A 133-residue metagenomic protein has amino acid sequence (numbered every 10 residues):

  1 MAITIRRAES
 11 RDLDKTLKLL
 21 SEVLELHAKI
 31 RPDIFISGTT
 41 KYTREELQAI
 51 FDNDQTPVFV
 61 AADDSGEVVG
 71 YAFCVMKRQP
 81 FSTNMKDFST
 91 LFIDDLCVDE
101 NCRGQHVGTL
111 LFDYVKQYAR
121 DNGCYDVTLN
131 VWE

Functional and structural regions predicted by a protein language model:
M1-D14, E22: Conserved N-terminal entry element of GNAT/NAT acetyltransferase domains
A8, L96-V98, V131: Hydrophobic adenine-recognition pocket in adenosine-nucleotide-binding enzymes
E25-E46: Conserved GNAT-fold acetyl-CoA-binding loop/helix
E45-V60: A short helix-loop-beta-strand connector motif used in the catalytic cores of GNAT acetyltransferases and, in some
V60, E67-M76, C97: Conserved beta-strand in the GNAT
N84-E100: Conserved acetyl-CoA binding element of GNAT-fold acetyltransferases
V98, G104-Q117: Conserved acetyl-CoA-binding loop-helix of GNAT-fold acetyltransferases
A119-V131: Conserved GNAT acetyl-CoA-binding A-motif
